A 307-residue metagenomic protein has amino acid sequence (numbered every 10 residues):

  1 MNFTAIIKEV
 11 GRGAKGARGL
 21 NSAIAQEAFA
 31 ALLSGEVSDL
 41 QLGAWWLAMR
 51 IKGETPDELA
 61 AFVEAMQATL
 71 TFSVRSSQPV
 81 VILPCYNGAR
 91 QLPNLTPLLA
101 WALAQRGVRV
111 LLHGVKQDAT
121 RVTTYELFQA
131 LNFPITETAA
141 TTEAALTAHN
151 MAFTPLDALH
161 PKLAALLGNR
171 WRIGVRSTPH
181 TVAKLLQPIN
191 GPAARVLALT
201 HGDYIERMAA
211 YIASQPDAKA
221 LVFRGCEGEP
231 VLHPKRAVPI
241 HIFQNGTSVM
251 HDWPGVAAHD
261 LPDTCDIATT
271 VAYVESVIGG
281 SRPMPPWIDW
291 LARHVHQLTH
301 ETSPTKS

Functional and structural regions predicted by a protein language model:
M1-L92, A104-V110, V271-P283, Q297-S307: Acidic, glycine/proline-rich low-complexity segments that act as flexible tails and inter-domain linkers
W45, F128, A183, A292: Residue-level signal for inorganic ion chemistry
Q78-A144: A generic, well-ordered mixed alpha/beta core segment in the N-terminal half of proteins
G88-A89, H113-Q117, P155-A158, V196-H201: Glycine- and other small-residue-rich loops at beta-strand/loop junctions that grip anionic moieties
E137-A198: Phosphate/diphosphate-binding glycine-rich loops and adjacent basic-rich segments that engage nucleotide
R172-S276, P285: A structural signal for small-residue-enriched, beta-sheet-centric alpha/beta enzyme cores and oligomeric scaffold folds
P286-L298: Short alpha-helices
